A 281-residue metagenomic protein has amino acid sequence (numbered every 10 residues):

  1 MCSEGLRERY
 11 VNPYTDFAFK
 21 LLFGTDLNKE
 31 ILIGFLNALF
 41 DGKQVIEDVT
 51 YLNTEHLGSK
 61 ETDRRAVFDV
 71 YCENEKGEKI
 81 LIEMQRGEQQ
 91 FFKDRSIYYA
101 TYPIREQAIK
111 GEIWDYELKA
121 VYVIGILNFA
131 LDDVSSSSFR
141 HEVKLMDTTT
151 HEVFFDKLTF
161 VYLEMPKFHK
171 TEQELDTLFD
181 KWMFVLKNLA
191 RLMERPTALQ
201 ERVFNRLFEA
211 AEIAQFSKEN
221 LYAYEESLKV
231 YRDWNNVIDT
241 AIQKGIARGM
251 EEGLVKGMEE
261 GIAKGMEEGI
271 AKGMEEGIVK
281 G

Functional and structural regions predicted by a protein language model:
M1-K280: Elongated, amphipathic alpha-helical interaction scaffolds
